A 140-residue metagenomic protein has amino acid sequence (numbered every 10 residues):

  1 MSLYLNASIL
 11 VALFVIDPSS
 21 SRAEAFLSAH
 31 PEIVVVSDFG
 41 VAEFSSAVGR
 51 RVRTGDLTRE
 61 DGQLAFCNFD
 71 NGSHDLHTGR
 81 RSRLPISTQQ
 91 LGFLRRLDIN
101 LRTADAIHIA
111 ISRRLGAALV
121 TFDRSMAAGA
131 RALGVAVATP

Functional and structural regions predicted by a protein language model:
M1-G40, R51-L64, A132-L133, A138: Short, well-structured N-terminal submotif of metal-dependent ribonuclease cores
S2, S37, T88, I109-P140: Acidic, PIN/NYN-like endoribonuclease modules and their adjacent C-terminal/linker elements
L3, S21, R59-D61, T78 (+3 more regions): Hydrophobic/basic alpha-helical segments enriched in Actinobacteria
L5, V36, R81, T103-A106 (+1 more regions): Short beta-strand scaffold positions
V11-L13, R96-I99: Short, flexible loop segments at the rims of nucleotide/cofactor-binding pockets, characterized by
V41, A65-L97, D105: Acidic catalytic patch
S46-R53, R114: Short glycine/serine- and small hydrophobic-enriched flexible loop segments
